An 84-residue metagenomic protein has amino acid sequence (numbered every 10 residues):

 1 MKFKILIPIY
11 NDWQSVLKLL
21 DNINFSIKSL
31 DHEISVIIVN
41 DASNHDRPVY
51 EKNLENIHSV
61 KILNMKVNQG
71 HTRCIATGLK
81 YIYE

Functional and structural regions predicted by a protein language model:
K2-K4, S35: Cell-envelope/extracellular polymer assembly enzymes that use nucleotide-activated donors
I7-D21, A42: Active-site beta-to-alpha loop of glycosyltransferases that engages the nucleotide-sugar donor
D21-E33: Short, acidic, metal-binding catalytic loop of nucleotide-sugar glycosyltransferases
I27, E51-E55: Conserved hydrophobic residues forming the short capping helix/wall of the S-adenosyl-L-methionine
I34, S59-K61: Short, conserved active-site loop motifs that form the nucleotide-linked donor/cofactor pocket
N40-Y50: A conserved acidic beta->alpha catalytic loop
N64-H71: Short, acidic/glycine-rich phosphate-metal binding loop used to engage nucleotide
R73-E84: Active-site nucleotide-sugar/metal-binding loop of Leloir-type enzymes
